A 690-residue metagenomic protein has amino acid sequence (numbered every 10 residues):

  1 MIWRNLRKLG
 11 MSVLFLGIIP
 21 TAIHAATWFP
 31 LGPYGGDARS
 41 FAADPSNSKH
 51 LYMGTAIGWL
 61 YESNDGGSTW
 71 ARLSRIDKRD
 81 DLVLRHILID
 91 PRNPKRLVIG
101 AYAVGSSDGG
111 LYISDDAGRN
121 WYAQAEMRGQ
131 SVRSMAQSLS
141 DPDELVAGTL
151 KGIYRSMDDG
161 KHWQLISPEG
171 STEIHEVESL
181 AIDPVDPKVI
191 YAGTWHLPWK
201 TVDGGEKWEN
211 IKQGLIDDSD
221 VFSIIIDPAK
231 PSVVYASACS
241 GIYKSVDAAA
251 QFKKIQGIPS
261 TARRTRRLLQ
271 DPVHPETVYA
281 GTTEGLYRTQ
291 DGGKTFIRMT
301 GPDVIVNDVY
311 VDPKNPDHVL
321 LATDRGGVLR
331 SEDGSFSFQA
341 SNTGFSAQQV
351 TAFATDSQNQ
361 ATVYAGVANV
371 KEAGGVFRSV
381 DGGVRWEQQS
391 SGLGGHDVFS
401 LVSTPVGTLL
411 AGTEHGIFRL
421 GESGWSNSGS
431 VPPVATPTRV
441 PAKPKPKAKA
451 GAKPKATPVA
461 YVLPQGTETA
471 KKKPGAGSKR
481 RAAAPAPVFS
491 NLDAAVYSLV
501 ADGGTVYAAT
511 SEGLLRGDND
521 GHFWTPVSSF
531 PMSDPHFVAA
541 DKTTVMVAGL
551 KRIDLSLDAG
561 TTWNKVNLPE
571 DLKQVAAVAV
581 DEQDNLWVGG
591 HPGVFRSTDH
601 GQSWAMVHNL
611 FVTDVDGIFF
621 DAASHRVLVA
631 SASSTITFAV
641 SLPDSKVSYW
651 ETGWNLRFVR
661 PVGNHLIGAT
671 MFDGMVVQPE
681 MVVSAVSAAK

Functional and structural regions predicted by a protein language model:
N5-L6, M11-F15, A22-K690: Extracellular glycan-interacting surfaces
